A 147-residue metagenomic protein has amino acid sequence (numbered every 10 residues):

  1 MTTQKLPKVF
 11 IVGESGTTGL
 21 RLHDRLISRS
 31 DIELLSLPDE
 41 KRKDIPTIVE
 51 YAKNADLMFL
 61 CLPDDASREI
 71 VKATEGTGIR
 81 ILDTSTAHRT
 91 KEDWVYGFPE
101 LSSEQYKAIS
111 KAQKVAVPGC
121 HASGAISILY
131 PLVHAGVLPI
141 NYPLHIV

Functional and structural regions predicted by a protein language model:
T2-V147: N-terminal Rossmann-like NAD(P) cofactor-binding subdomain of oxidoreductases, focused on the glycine-rich
